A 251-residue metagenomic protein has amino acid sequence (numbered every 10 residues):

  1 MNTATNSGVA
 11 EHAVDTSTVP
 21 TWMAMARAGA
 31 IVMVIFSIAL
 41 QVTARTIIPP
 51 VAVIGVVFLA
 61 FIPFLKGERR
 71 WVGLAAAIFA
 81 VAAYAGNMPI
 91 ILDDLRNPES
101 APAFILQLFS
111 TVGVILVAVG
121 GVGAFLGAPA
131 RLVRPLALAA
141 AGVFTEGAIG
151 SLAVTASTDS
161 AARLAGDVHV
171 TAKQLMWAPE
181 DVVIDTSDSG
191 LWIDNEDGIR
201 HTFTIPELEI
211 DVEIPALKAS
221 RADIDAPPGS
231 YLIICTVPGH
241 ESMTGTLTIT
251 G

Functional and structural regions predicted by a protein language model:
N2-M33: Cytosolic juxtamembrane helix and N-cap/initiation of the first transmembrane helix
V34-V53, A83-T111, T158, D167: Membrane interfacial helix motifs at helix-loop boundaries and amphipathic/re-entrant anchors
V56-L59, F109-A124: Hydrophobic cores of alpha-helical transmembrane segments in multi-pass inner/ER membrane proteins, independent
P63-A75, P129: Membrane-helix interface "capping/anchor" motifs
A130-D159: Internal/C-terminal transmembrane anchor helices
I149-L164, H169, I214-G251: Extracellular/periplasmic metallocenter environments
S160-D188: N-terminal edge beta-strand
E180-I199, S220-P227, L232-I234: Beta-strand cores of secreted/periplasmic/IMS beta-sandwich domains, seen most often in copper-related folds
